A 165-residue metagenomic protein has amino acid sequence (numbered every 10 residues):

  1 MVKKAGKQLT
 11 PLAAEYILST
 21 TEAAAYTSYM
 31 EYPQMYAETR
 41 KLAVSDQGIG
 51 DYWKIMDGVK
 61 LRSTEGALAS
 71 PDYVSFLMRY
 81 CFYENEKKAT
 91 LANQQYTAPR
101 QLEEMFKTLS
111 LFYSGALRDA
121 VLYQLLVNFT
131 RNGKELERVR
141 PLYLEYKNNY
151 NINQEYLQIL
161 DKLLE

Functional and structural regions predicted by a protein language model:
M1-E165: Oxidative protein folding and maturation machinery
